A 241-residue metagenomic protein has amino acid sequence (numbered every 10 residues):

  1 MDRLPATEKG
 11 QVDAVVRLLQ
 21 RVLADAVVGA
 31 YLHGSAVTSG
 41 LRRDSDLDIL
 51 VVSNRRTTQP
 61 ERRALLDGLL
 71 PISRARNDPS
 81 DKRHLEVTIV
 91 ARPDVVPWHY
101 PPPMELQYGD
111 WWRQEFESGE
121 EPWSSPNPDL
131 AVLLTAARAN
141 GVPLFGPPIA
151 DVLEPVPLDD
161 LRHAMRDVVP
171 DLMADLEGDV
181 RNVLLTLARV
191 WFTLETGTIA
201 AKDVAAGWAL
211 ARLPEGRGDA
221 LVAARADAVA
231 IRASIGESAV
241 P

Functional and structural regions predicted by a protein language model:
M1, D67-E177, V190: Conserved NTP/Mg2+-binding pocket subregion across the NTase superfamily
M1-Y31, P60-L66: Helical scaffold of the NTase/Pol beta-like nucleotidyltransferase catalytic core
A30-P71, H84-A91: Catalytic metal-binding acidic patch
D179-L184, I199: Conserved functional hotspot residues or short segments at active or partner-binding sites across diverse domains
T198-P241: Structured mid-to-C-terminal alpha-helical surface segments
